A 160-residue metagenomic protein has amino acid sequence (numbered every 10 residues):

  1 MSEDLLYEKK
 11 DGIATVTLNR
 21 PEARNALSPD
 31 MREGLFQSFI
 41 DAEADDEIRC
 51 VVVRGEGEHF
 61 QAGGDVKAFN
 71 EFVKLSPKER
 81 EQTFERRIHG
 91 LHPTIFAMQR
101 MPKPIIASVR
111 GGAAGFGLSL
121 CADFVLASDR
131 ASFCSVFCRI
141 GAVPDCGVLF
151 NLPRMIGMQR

Functional and structural regions predicted by a protein language model:
M1-E56, Q82: Conserved CoA-thioester-binding segment of acyl-CoA-metabolizing enzymes
V16, V53, D65, L118-C121: Hydrophobic/aromatic residues within transmembrane alpha-helices of multi-pass small-molecule transporters
N19, G64, R110: Histidine-centered beta-alpha loop that forms part of the nucleotide-sugar donor binding/catalytic region in diverse
D30, G34, G90, A97: Charged catalytic carboxylate motif
G55-T94, R139: Glycine- (often His-adjacent) and acidic-residue-rich active-site loop that binds/positions the CoA thioester
F96-R160: Crotonase-fold acyl-CoA enzyme core
